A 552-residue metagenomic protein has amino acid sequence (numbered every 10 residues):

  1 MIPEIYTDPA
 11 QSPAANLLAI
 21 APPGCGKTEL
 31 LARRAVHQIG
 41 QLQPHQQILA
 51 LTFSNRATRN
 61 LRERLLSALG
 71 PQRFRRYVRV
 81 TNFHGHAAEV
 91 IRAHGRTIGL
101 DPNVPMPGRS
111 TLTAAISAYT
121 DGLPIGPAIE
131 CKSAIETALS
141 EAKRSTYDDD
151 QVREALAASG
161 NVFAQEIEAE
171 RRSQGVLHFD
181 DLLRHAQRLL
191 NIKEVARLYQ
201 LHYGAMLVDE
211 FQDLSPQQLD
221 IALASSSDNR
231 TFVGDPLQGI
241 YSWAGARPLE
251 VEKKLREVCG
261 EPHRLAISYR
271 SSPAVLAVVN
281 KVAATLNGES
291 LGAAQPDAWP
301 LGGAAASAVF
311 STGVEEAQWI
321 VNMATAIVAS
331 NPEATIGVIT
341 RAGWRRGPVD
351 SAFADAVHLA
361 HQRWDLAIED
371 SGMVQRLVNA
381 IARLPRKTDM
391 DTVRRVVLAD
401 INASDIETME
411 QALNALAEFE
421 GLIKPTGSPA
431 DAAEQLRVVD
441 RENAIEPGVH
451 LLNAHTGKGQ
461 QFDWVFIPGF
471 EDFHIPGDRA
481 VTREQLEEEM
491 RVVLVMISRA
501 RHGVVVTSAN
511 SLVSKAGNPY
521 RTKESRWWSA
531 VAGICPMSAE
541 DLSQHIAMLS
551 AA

Functional and structural regions predicted by a protein language model:
M1-C25, E29-L30, Q47-L49, Y119-A205 (+2 more regions): Accessory N-terminal region flanking or inserted into the helicase ATPase core in nucleic-acid motor proteins
M1-I98, S498: P-loop NTPase Walker
Y203-L214, Q218, P236-L237, F470: Conserved Walker B
D220-L301, W528-S529: Conserved RecA-like helicase ATPase core segment that couples NTP binding/hydrolysis to strand translocation
C259-G260, S268-H358: Helicase P-loop NTPase motor core
E315-I423, A433-N443: Conserved helicase/translocase motor-coupling segment
E420-L436, D440-E446, F473-A552: C-terminal accessory regions
V449-G477, V504: A short beta-strand element within the Helicase C-terminal
